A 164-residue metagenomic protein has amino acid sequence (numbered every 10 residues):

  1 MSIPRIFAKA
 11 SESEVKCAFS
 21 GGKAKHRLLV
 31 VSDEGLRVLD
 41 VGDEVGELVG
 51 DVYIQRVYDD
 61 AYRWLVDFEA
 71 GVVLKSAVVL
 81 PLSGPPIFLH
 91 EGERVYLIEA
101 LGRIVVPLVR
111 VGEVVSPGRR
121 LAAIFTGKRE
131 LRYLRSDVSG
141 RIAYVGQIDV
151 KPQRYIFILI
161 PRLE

Functional and structural regions predicted by a protein language model:
M1-E164: Well-ordered secondary-structure scaffolds
